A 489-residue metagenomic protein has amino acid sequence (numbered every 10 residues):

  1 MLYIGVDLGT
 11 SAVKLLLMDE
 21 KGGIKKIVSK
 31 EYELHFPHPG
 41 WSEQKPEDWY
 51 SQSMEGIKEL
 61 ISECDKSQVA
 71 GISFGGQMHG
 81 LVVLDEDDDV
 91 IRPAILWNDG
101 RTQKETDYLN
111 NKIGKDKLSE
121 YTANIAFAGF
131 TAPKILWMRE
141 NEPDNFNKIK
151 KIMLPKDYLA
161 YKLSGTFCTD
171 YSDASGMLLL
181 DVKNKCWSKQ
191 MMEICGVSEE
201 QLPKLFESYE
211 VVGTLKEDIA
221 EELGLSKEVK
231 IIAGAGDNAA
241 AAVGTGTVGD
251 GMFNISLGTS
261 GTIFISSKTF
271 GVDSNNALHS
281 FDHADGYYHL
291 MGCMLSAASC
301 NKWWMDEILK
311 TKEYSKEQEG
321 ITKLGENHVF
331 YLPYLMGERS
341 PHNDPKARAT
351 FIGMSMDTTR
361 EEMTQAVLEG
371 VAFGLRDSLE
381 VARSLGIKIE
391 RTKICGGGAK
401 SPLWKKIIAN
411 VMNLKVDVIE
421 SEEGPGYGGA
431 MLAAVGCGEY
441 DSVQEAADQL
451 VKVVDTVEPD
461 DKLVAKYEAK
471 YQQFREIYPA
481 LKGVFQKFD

Functional and structural regions predicted by a protein language model:
M1-R92, E120, K148, A220-E221 (+3 more regions): N-terminal glycine/serine-rich phosphate-binding loop of ATP-dependent small-molecule kinases, especially carbohydrate
I4-G5, Q103, N110-I125, P133-T166 (+4 more regions): Active-site core segments that coordinate phosphate-bearing ligands/cofactors across diverse enzyme families
L8, E20, P46, E86 (+6 more regions): Generic detector of well-ordered alpha-helical packing
L15, L81-L84, P93, I265-S266 (+2 more regions): Short glycine-/acidic-enriched loop or helix-start segments at secondary-structure transitions that form or flank
G22, K45, I72, D99 (+3 more regions): Residue-level signal for inorganic ion chemistry
E33-E43, K117-L118, C168-S175, S198-Q201 (+1 more regions): Gly-rich Lys/Arg/Thr-decorated short loops/hinges at beta-loop-alpha junctions or inter-strand turns that position
K58-W97, I125-T131, A160-D181, K204-E207 (+1 more regions): Short beta-strand-loop/turn "lid" adjacent to the catalytic site in phosphate-handling enzymes
